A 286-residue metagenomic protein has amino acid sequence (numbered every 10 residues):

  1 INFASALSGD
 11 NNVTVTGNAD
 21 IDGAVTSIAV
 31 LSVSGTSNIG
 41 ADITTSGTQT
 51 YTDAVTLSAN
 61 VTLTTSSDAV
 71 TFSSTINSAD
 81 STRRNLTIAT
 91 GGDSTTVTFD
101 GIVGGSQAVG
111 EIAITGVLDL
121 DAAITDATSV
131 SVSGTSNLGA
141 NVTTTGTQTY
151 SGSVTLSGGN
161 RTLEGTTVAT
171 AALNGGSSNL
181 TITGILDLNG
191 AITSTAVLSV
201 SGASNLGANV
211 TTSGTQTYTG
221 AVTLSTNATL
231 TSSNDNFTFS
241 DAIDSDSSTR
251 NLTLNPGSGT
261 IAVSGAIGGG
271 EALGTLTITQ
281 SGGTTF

Functional and structural regions predicted by a protein language model:
I1-F286: Extracellular lectin-like interaction modules
